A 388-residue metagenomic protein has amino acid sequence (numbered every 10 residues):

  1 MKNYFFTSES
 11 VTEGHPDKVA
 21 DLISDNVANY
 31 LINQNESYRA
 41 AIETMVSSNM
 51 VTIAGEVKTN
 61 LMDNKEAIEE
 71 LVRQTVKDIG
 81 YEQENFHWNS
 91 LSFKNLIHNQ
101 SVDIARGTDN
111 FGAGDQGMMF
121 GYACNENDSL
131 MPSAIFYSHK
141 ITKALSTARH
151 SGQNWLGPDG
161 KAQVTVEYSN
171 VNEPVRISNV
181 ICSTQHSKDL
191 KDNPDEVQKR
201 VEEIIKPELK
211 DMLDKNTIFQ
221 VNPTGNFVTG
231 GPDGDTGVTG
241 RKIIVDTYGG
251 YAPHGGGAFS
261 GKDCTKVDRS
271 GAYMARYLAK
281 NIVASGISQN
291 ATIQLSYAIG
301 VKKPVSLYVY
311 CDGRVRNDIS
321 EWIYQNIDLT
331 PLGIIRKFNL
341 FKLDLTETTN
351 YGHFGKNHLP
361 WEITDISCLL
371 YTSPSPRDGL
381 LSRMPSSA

Functional and structural regions predicted by a protein language model:
M1-R39: N-terminal, positively charged regions that mediate nucleic acid binding
T7, K77-E82, H87-V228: Glycine-rich, mobile lid/loop segments that gate access to catalytic sites or pores
H15-P16, A113-E126, V228-I243, G249-Y251 (+1 more regions): Conserved phosphate/anionic-ligand binding catalytic regions in large, soluble enzymes, centered on
Y38-I42, G160-V166, T217-V221, I287-A298: A short glycine-rich, hydrophobically flanked beta-strand micro-motif that places a catalytic Asp/Glu for divalent metal
I42-N60, I299-K303: Short, charge-patterned binding micro-sites
K191-I282: Glycine-rich anion/phosphate-binding loop at the beta-strand->alpha-helix junction
N290, Y297-L370: Internal helix-turn-beta structural module
Y371-P376: Conserved small/polar residues in nucleotide/adenosyl-binding loops
